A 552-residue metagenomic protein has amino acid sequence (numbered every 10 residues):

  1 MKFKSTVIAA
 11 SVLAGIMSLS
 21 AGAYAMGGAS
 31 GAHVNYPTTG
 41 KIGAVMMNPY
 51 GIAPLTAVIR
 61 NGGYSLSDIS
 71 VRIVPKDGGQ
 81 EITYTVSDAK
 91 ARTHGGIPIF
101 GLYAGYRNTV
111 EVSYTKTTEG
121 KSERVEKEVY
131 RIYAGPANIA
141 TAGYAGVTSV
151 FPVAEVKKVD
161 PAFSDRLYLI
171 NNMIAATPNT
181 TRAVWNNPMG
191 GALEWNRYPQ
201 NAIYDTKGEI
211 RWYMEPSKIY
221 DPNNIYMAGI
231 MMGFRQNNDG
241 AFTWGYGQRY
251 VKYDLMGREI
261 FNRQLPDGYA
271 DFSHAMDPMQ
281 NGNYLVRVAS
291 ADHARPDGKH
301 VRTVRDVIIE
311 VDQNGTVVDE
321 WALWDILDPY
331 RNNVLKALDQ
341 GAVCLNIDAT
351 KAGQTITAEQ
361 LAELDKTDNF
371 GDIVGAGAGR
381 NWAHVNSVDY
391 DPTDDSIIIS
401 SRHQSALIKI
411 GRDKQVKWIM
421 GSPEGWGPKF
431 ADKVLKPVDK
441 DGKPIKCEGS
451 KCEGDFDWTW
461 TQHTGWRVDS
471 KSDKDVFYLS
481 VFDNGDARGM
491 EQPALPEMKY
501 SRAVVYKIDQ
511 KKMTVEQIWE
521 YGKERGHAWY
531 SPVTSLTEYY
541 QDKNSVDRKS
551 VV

Functional and structural regions predicted by a protein language model:
M1-Y24: Gram-negative bacterial Sec-dependent N-terminal signal peptides
M26-K76, R92-G96, F100-V552: Histidine-/acidic-rich catalytic cores in large beta-rich domains
G78-V86: Low-complexity "stalk/linker" and mucin-like segments enriched in Ser/Thr/Pro/Ala/Gly
V86-R92: Short beta-strand segments within Ig-like beta-sandwich modules, predominantly Fibronectin type-III
